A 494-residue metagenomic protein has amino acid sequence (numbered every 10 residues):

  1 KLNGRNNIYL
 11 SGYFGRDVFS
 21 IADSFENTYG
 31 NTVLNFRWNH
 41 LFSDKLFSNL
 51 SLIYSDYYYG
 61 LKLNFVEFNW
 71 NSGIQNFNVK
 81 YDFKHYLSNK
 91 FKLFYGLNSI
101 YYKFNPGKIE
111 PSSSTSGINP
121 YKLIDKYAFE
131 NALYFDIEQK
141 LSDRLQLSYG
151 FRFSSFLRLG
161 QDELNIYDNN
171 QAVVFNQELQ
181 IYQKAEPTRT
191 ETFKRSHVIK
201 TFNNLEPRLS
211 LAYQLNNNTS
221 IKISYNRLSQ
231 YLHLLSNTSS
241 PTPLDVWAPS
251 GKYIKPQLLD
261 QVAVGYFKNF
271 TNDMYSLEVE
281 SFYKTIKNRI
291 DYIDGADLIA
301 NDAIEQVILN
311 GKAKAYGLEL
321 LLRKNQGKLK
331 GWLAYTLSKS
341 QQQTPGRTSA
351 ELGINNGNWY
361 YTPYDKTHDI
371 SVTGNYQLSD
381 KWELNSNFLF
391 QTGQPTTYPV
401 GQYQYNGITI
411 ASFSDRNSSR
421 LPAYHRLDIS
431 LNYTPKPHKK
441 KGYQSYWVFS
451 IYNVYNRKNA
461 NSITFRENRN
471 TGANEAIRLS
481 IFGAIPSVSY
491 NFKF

Functional and structural regions predicted by a protein language model:
G4-N78, K108, I124-K126: Flexible loop and strand-edge segments within Gram-negative outer membrane beta-barrel domains
G4-R5, S43-F47, Y86-K92, R144 (+5 more regions): Short loop/turn motifs that connect adjacent beta-strands in outer-membrane beta-barrel proteins
L10-F14, L50-D56, Y95-Y101, Y149-S155 (+7 more regions): Transmembrane beta-barrel strands of outer-membrane/channel proteins
T28-T32, G73-F77, Y127-N131, T201-L205 (+6 more regions): Residues that define the transmembrane beta-barrel architecture of outer-membrane proteins
Y58, K103-T115, L157, D162 (+8 more regions): Surface-exposed extracellular loop regions of Gram-negative outer-membrane beta-barrel proteins, predominantly
E130, P249-K255, Q261, N272-A334 (+3 more regions): Outer membrane beta-barrel strand-and-loop segments of large Gram-negative receptors, especially TonB-dependent
S229, I286, K381, L389-I408 (+2 more regions): C-terminal beta-signal and adjacent terminal beta-strands/loops of Gram-negative outer-membrane beta-barrel proteins
F282-T285, I304-V400: Gram-negative outer-membrane beta-barrel transporters
